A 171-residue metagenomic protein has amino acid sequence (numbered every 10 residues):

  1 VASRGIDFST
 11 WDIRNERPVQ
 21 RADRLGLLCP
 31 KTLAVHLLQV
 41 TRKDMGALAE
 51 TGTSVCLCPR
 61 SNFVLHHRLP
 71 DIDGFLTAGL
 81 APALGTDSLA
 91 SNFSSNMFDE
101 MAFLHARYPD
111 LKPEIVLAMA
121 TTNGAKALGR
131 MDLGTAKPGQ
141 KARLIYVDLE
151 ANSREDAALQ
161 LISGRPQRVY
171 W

Functional and structural regions predicted by a protein language model:
V1-S54, H66-P82: Histidine/acidic residue-rich metal-binding segments in metalloenzymes
A34, L48, V55, D87 (+4 more regions): Divalent metal-coordination and catalytic microenvironments
V35, L84-T86, V147: Active-site flanking residues adjacent to catalytic metal/cofactor-binding acidic residues
L37-V40, R60-N62, D87-L89: Active-site beta-loop-alpha junctions enriched in small/polar residues
L65-R68, F75-D99, P138-G139: Short acidic/histidine-rich active-site segments
D110-L117: Short, charged, surface-exposed loops that flank catalytic or proteolytic processing sites
A127-D132: Short alpha-helix capping/helix-loop boundary micro-motifs
K141-W171: C-terminal cap of metal-dependent C-N hydrolases
